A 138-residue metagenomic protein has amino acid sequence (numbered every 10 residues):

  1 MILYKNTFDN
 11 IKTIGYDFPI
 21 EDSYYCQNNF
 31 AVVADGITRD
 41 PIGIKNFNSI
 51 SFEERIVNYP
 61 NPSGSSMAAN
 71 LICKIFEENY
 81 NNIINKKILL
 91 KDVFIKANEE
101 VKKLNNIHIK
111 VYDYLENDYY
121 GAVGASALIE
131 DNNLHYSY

Functional and structural regions predicted by a protein language model:
M1-Y138: PP2C/PPM-type serine/threonine phosphatase catalytic domain
